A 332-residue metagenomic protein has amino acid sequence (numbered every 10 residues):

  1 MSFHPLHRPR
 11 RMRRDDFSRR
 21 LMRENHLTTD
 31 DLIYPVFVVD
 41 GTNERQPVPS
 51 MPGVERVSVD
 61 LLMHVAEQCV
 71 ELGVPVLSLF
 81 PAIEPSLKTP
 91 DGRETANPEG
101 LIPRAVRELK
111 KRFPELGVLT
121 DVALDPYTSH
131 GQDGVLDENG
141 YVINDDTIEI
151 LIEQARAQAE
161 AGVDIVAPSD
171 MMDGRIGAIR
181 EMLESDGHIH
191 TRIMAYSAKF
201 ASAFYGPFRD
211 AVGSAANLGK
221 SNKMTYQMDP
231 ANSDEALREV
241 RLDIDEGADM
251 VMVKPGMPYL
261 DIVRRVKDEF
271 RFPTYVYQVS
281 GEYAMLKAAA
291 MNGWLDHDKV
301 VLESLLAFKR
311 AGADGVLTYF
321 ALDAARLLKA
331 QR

Functional and structural regions predicted by a protein language model:
M1-R23: N-terminal amphipathic/basic leader segments beginning at the initiator methionine
S2-F3, D15, T28-I33, V39-R332: Alpha/beta enzyme core
